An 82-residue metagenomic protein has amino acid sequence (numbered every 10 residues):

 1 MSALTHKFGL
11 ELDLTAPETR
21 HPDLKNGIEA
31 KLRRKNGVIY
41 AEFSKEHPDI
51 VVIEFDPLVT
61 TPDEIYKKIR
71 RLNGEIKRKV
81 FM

Functional and structural regions predicted by a protein language model:
M1-E18: Short glycine-/aliphatic-rich beta-strand segments at the starts of folded cytosolic domains
E11-D13, I50-E54: Short aromatic/hydrophobic contact patches that present stacked aromatics for nucleic-acid/ligand binding
R20, E29-S44, E75: Short acidic amphipathic segments
L24-L32, E64-N73: Short amphipathic alpha-helices in soluble, non-transmembrane regions that often serve as interface/regulatory elements
E42-D49, F81: RNA-recognition motif
F43, E54-F55: Residue-level recognition of conserved beta-strand positions in structured domain cores
F55-P62: Helix N-cap motif at beta-to-alpha junctions
N73-M82: Conserved short beta-strand edge segments in small beta-sheet-based binding/regulatory domains
